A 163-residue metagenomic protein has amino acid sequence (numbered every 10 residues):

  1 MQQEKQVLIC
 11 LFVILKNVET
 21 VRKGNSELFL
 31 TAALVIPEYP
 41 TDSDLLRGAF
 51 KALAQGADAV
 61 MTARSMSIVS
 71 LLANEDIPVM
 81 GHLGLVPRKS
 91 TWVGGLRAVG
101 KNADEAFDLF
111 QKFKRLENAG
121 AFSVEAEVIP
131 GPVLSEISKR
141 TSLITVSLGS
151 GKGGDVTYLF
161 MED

Functional and structural regions predicted by a protein language model:
M1-D163: Alpha/beta enzyme core
